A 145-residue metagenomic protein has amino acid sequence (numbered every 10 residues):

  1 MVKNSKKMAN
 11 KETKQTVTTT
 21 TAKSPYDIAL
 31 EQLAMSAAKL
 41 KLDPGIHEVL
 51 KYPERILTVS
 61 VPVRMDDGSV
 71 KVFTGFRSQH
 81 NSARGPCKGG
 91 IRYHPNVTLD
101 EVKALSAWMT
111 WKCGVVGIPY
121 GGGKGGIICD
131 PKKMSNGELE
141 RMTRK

Functional and structural regions predicted by a protein language model:
V2-K145: N-terminal ligand-binding/catalytic initiation module
